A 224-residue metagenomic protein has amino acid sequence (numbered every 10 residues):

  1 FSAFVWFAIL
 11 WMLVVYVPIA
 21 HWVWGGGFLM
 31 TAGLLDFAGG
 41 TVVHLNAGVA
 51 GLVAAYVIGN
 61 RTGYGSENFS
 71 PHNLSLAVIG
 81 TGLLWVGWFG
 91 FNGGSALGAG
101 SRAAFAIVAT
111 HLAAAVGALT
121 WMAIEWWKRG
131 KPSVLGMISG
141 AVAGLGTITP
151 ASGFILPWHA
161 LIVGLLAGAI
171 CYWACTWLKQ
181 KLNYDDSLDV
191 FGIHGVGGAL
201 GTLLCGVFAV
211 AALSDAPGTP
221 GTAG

Functional and structural regions predicted by a protein language model:
F1-G224: Glycine- and aromatic-enriched membrane alpha-helices
